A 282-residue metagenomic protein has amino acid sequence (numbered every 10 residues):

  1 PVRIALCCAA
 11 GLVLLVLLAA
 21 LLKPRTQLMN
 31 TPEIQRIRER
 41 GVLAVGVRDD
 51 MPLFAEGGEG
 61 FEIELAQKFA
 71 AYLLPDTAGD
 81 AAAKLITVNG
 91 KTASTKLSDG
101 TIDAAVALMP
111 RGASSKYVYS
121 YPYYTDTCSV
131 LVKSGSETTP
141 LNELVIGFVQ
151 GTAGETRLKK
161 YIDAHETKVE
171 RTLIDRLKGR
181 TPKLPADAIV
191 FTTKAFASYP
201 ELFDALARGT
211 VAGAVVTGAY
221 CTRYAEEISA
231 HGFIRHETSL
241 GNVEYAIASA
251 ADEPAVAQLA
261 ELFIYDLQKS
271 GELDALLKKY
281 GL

Functional and structural regions predicted by a protein language model:
A5, Q27-L108, K194-A195: Extracytoplasmic small-molecule ligand-binding "clamshell" domains of the periplasmic binding protein/Venus flytrap
A19-T31, R38-R40, T156-A197, F233-R235 (+1 more regions): Ligand-binding clefts/hinges and TM-proximal coupling segments of bilobed small-molecule sensing domains
M29-R40, D80-L85, N89-T92, M109-A113 (+3 more regions): A conserved helix-loop-strand patch within extracytoplasmic ligand-binding domains of the periplasmic binding
A44-L74, D126-A197, A219-Y220, L259: Bilobed "Venus flytrap"/periplasmic-binding protein-like clamshell domains and structurally analogous long
R48-D49, P122-S134, G218-Y265, G281-L282: Periplasmic-binding protein-like
F69, L97-S98, A205-A207, I247 (+1 more regions): Hydrophobic residues within well-ordered alpha-helices
A78-T95, T172-D204, R208: Short helix-initiation/N-cap motifs at beta->coil->alpha
T92, V106-K116, P200-G241: A ligand-binding cleft/hinge motif common to bilobed small-molecule-binding domains
